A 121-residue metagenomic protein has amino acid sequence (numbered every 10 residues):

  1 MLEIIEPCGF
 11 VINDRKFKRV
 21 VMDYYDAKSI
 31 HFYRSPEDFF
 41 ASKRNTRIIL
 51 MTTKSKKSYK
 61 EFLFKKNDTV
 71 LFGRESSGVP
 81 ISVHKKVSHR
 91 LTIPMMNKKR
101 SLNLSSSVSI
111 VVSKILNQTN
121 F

Functional and structural regions predicted by a protein language model:
M1-T53, L116: RNA substrate-binding interface of SAM-dependent RNA methyltransferases
E6-G9, E75-S77, M95-K99: Short, acidic/turn-prone active-site loops that include or flank metal/cofactor- and phosphate-binding residues
A27, T53, L71, M95-M96: Active-site-adjacent loop/tail segments of enzyme domains
P36-F40, K56-S58, K98-R100: A short acidic, often aromatic-flanked loop/helix-cap motif at beta-alpha or helix-coil junctions that lines enzyme
K43-S82: Mid-chain, well-packed structural core segment of small domains
K86-F121: Structured adenosyl-cofactor binding patch, chiefly the S-adenosyl-L-methionine
